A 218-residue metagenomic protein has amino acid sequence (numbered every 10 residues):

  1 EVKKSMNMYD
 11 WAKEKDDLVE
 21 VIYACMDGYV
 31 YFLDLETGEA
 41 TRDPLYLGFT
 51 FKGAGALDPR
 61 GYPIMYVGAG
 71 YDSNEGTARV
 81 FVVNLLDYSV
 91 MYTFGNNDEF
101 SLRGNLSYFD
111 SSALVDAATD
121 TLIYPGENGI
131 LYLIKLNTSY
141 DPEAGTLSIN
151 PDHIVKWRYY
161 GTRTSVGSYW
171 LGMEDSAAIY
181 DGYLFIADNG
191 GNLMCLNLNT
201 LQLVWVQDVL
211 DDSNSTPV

Functional and structural regions predicted by a protein language model:
E1-V218: Extracytoplasmic/lumenal domain signature
